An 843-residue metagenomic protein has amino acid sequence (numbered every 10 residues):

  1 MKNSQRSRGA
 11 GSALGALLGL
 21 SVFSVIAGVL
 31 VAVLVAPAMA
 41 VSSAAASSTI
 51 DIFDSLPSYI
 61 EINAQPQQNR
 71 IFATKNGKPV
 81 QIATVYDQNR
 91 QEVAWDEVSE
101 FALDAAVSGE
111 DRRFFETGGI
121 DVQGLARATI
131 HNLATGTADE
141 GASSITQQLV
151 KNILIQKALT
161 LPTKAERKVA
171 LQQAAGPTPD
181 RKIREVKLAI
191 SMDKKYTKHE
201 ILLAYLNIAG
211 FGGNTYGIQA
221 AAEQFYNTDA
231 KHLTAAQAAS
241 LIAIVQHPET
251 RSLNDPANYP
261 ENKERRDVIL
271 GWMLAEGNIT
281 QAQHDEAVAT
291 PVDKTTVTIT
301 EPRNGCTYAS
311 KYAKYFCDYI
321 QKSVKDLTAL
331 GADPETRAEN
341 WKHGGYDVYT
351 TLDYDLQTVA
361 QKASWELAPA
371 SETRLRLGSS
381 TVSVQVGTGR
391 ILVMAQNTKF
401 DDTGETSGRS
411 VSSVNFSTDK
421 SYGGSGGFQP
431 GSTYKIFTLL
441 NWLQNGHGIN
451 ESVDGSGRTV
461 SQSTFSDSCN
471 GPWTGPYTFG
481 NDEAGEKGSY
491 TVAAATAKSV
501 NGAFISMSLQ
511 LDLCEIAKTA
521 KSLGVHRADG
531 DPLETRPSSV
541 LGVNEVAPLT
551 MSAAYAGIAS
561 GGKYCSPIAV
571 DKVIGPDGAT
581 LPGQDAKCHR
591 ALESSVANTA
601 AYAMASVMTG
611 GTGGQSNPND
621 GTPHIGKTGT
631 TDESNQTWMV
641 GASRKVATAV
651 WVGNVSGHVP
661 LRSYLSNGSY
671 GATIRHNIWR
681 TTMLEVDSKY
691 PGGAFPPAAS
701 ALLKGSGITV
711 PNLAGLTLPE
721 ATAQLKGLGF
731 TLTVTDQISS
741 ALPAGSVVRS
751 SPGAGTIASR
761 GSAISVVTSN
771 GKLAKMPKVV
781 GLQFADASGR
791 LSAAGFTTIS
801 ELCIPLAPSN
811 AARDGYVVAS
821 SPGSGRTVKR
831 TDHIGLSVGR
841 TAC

Functional and structural regions predicted by a protein language model:
K2-W365, P369: Juxtamembrane regions of bacterial inner-membrane/periplasmic proteins, predominantly the peptidoglycan biogenesis
R70, N76-Q91, A220-Q224, V245-P256 (+8 more regions): Short pre-catalytic segments that frame enzyme active sites
P79, A106, L149, I201 (+18 more regions): Residue-level preference for non-acidic, small/hydrophobic
V98, S108-D121, A134-G141, M192-T197 (+14 more regions): Bacterial peptidoglycan biogenesis and beta-lactam-recognition machinery
S108, S144-K151, L203, H232 (+16 more regions): Structural recognition of the beta-strand scaffold that forms the well-ordered cores of secreted hydrolase catalytic
A134-L159, E301-A309, H447-I516, P576-S606: Conserved catalytic neighborhood of penicillin-recognizing serine enzymes
T350-A370, M394-N397, D402-P430, Y434 (+3 more regions): A penicillin-recognizing enzyme superfamily signal
D687-C843: Ligand-recognition elements built from short beta-strands and adjacent flexible loops
